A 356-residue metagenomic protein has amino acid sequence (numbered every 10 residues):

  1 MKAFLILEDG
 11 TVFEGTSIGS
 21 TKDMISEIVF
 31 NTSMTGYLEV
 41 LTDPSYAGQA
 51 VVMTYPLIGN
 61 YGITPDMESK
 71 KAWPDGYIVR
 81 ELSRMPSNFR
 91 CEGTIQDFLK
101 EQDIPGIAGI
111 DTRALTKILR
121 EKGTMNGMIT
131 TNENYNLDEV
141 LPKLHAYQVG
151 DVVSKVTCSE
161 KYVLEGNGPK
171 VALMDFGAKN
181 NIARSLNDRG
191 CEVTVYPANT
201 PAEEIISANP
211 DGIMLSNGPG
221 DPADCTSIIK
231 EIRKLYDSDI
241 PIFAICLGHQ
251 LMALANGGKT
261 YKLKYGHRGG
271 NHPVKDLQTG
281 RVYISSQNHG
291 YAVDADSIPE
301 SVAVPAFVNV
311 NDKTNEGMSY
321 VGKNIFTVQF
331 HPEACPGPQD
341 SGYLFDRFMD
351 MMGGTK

Functional and structural regions predicted by a protein language model:
M1-E203, S207-A208, P222, C335 (+1 more regions): RNA-binding accessory domains that recognize and position tRNA/RNA substrates
P105, K170, P241-F243, K259 (+1 more regions): Proline-centered loop/turn at the N-terminus of a beta-strand
D111, C246, H289, H331: Active-site glycine-centered loops adjacent to acidic/histidine catalytic or metal-binding residues that shape
G166-V171, T279-V282, Y320-I325: Beta-strand-turn-beta hairpins that frame and shape the catalytic cleft of phosphate-ester-processing enzymes
D175, L186, I213, M252 (+1 more regions): Conserved hydrophobic/aromatic pocket- or pore-lining residues that grip, position, or stack substrates in active sites
N217-I284, A292, G337-G353: Cysteine-nucleophile active-site neighborhood
R281-G322: Catalytic beta-strand/loop cores that center a nucleophilic Ser/Cys/Thr and support acyl-enzyme chemistry
G317-K356: A glycine-centered loop/beta-turn motif at secondary-structure junctions
